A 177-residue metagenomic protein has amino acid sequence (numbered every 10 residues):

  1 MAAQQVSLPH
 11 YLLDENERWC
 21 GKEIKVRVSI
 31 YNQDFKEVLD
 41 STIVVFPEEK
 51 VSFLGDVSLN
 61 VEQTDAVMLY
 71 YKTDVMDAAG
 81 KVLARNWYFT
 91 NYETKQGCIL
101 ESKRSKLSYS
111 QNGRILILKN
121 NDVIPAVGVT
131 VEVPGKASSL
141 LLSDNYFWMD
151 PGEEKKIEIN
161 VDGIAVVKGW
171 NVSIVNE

Functional and structural regions predicted by a protein language model:
M1-D144, M149-I157: Carbohydrate-binding surfaces of carbohydrate-active enzymes
T64-D77, D162-N176: Short, surface-exposed ligand- or partner-binding patches at beta-edge/loop junctions that are enriched in aromatics
L142, Y146, E153-K155, A165-E177: C-terminal extensions
